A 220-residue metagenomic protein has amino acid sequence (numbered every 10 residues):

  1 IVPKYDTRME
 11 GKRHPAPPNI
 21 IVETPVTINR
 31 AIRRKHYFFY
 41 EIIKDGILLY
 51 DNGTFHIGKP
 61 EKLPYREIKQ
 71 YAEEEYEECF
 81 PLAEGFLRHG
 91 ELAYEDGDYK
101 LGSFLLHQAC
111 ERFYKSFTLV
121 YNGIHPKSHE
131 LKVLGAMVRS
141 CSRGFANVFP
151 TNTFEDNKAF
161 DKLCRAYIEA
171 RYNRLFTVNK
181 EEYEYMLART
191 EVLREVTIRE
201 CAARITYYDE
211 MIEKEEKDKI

Functional and structural regions predicted by a protein language model:
I1-Y5: Hydrophobic helix-rich structural segments at or within alpha/beta enzyme and signaling domains
D6-I220: Terminal alpha-helical segments
